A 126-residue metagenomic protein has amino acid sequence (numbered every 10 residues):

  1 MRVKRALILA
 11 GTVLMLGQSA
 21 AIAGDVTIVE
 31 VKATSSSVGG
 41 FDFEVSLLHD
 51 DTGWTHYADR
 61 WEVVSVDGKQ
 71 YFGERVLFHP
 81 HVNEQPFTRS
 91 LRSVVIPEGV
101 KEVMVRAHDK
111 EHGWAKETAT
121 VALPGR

Functional and structural regions predicted by a protein language model:
M1-I8: Bacterial N-terminal signal peptides that target proteins for export
L9-G17: Bacterial N-terminal signal peptides
Q18-A23: Sec/Tat signal peptide C-region and signal peptidase I cleavage site
G24-W61: Short, surface-exposed binding/anchoring microloops in extracellular/periplasmic proteins
H56-V82: The feature marks short-to-medium sequence segments in extracytoplasmic or secretory-pathway proteins
E62-D67, T88-S90, E117: Residues lining hydrophobic/aromatic ligand-binding pockets adjacent to catalytic sites
F72-E102, H108-G113: Short, solvent-exposed, Trp/other aromatic-anchored flexible loops in extracytoplasmic proteins
K116-R126: Short beta-strand elements
